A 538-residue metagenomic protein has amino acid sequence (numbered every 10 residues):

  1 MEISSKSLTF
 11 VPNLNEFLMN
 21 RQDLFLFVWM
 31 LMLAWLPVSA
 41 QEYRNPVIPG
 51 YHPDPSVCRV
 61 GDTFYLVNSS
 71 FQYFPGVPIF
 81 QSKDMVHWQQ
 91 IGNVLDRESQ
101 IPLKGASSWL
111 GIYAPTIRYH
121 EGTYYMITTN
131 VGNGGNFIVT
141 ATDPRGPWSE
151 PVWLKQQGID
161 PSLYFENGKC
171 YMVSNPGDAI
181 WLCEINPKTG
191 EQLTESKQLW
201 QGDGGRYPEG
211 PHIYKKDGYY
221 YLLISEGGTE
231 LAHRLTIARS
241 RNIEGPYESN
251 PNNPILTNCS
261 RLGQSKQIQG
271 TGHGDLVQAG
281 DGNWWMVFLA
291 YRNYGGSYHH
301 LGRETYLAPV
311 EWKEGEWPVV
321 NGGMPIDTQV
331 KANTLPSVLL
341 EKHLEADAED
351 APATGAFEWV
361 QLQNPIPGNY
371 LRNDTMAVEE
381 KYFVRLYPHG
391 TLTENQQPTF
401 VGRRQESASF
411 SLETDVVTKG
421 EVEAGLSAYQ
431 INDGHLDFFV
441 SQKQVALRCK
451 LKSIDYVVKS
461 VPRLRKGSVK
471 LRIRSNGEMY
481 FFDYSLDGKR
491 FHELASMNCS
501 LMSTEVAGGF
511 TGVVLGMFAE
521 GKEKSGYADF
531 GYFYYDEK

Functional and structural regions predicted by a protein language model:
M1-E42: Bacterial Sec-dependent N-terminal signal peptides
A40-K538: Carbohydrate-active catalytic/glycan-binding domains of CAZyme proteins, especially the secreted or lumenal ectodomains
